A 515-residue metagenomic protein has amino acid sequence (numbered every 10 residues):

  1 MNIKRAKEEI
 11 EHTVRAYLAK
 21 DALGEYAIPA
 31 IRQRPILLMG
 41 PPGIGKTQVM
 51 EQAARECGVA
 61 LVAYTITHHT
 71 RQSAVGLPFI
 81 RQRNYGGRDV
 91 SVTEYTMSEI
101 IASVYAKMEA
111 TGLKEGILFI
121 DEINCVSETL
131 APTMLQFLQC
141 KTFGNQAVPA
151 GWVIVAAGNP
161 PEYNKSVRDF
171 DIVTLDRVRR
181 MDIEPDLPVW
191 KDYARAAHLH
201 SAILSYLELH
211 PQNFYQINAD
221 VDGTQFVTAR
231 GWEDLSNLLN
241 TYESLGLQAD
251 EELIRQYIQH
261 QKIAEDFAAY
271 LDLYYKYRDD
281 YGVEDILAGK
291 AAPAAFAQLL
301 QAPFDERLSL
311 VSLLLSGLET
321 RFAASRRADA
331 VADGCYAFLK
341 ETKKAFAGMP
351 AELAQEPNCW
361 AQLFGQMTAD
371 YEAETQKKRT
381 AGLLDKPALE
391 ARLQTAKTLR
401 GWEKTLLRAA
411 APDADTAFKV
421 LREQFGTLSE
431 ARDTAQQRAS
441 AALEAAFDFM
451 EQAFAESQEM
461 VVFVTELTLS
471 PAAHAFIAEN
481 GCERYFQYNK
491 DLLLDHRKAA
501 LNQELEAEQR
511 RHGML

Functional and structural regions predicted by a protein language model:
M1-Q212, I217-D220: AAA+ P-loop NTPase catalytic core and its hallmark functional loops
A196-E352: Alpha-helical lid/collar subdomain of P-loop NTPases
L300-L515: Terminal-proximal interaction/regulatory segments of ATP-powered molecular machines
